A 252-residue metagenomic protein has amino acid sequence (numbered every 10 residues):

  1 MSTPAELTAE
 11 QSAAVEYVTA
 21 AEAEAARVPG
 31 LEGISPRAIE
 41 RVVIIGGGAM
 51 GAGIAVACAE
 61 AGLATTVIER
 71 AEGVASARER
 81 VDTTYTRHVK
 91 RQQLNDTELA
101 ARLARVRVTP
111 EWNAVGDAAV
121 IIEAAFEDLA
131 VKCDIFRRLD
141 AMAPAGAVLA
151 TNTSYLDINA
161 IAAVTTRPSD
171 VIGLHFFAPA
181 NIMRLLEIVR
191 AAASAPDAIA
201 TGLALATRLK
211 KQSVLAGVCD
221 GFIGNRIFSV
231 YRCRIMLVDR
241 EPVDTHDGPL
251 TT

Functional and structural regions predicted by a protein language model:
M1-R41: Glycine/serine-rich phosphate-binding loop and adjoining beta1-alpha1 elements at the start of nucleotide-handling
G46-G48: Glycine-rich Rossmann-fold phosphate-binding loop(s) that bind the pyrophosphate of adenine dinucleotide cofactors
G51-A52: N-terminal Rossmann-fold NAD(P) dinucleotide-binding loop
A55, A59: Gly/Ala-rich phosphate-binding loop of Rossmann-like dinucleotide-binding domains, activating on the conserved
A61-L63, I188-C219, S229-T252: Internal alpha-helical scaffold of NAD(P)-dependent oxidoreductase catalytic cores
E72-S76, R87-N159, V164: Rossmann-like NAD(P)-binding element
C133-A204: Rossmann-fold NAD(P)-binding glycine/threonine-rich loop
